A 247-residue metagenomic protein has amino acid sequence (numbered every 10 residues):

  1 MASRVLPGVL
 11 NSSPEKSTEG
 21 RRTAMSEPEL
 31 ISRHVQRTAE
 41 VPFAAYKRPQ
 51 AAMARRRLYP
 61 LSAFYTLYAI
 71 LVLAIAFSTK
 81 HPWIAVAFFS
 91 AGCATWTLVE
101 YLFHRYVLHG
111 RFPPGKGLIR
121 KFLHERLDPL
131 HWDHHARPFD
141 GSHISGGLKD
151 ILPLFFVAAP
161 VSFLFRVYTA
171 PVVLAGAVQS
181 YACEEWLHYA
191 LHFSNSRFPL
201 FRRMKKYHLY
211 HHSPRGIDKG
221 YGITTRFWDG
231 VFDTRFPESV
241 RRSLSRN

Functional and structural regions predicted by a protein language model:
A2-Y181, G216-N247: Non-catalytic, topology-defining segments of multipass membrane proteins
H104, H131-H135, H188, H192 (+1 more regions): Histidine-centered divalent metal-coordination motifs
L118-R120, R203-Y210: Membrane-cytosol interface motif
A170-R203: Alpha-helical transmembrane segments and their immediate juxtamembrane interface regions
